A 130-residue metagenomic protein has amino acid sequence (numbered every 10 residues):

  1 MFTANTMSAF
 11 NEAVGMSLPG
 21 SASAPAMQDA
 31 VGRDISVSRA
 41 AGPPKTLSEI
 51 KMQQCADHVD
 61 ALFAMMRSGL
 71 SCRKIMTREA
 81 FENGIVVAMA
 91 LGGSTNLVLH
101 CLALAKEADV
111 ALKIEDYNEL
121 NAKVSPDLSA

Functional and structural regions predicted by a protein language model:
M1-F2, A9-E12, M16-A130: Accessory "access/gating" subregions that flank catalytic or transport cores
